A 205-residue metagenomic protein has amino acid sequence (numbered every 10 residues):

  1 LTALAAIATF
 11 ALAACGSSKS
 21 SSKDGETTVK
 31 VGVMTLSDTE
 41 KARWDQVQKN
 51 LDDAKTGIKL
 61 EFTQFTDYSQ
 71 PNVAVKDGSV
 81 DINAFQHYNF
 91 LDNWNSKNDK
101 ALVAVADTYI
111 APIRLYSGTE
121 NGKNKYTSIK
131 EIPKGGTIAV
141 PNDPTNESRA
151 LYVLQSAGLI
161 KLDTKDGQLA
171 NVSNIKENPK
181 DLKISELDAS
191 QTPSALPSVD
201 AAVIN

Functional and structural regions predicted by a protein language model:
T9-A14: C-terminal motif of bacterial Sec signal peptides marking the signal peptidase cleavage site
G16-K19: Bacterial signal peptide processing site
D24-L36, I58-Q64, G136-I138: Short, well-ordered beta-strand elements
M34-E61, Q70, A74: Short, polar/charged alpha-helical segment
F62-V73, D166-S194: Short helix-initiation/N-cap motifs at beta->coil->alpha
Y68-D99, L115: Pocket-flanking alpha-helical
N93-V105, E120, S198: Ligand-binding "clamshell"
V105-I160: A conserved helix-loop-strand patch within extracytoplasmic ligand-binding domains of the periplasmic binding
